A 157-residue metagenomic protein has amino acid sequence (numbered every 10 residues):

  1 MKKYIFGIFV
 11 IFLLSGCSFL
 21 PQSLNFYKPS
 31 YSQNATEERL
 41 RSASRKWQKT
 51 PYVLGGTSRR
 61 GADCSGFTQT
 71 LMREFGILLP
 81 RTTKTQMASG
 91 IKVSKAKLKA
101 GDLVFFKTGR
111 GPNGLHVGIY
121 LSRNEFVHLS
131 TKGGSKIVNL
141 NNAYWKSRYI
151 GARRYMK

Functional and structural regions predicted by a protein language model:
M1-Y4: Positively charged n-region of N-terminal signal peptides that target proteins for export
L13-G16: C-terminal motif of bacterial Sec signal peptides marking the signal peptidase cleavage site
F19-E37, S42, I77, K92-V93 (+3 more regions): Aromatic- and glycine-rich peptidoglycan recognition patches
Y27, Y31, P51-A100: Catalytic cysteine-centered active-site loop
E37, R41, R45, S65-Q69 (+2 more regions): Extracytoplasmic/secreted envelope proteins and their assembly/folding machinery, especially bacterial periplasmic
S42-L54: N-terminal capping segment at the start of a domain
G101-D102, N124: Structural motif
